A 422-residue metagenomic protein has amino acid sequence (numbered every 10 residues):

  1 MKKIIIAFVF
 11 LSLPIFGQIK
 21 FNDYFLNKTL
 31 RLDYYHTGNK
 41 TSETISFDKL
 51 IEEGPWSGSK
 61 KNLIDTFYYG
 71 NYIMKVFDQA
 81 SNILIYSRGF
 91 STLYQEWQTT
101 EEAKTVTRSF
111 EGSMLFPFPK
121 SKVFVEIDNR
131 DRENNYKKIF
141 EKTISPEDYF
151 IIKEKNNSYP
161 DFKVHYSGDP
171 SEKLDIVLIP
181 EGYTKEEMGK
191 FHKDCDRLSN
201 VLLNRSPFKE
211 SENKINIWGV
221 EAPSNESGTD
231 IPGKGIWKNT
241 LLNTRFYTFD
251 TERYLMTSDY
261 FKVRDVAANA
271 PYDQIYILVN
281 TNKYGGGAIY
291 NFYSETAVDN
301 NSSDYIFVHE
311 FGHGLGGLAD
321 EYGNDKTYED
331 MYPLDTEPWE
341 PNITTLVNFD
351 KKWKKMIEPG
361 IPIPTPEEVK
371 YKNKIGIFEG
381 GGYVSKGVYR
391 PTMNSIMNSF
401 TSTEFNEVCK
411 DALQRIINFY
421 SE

Functional and structural regions predicted by a protein language model:
K3-L13: Sec-dependent N-terminal signal peptides
I15-G17: Boundary at the C-terminal end of the N-terminal hydrophobic targeting segment
D23-H36, K40-S42, Y322-E422: Replace "(M1/M4/M9/M12/WLM)" with "(e.g., M1/M4/M8/M9/M12/M26/WLM)" and add "not limited to" to clarify scope
Y24-Y149: Beta-strand-enriched, solvent-exposed domains that form extended recognition/catalytic surfaces
M74, S199, D304-E321: Active-site recognition of the HExxH zinc-binding catalytic motif
F150-S206, G219-T229: Fold-level signature of zinc-dependent metallopeptidase catalytic domains
M188-F191, G286-E310: Short pre-active-site segment immediately N-terminal to the catalytic Zn-binding motif
K214-Y290: Active-site-proximal segments of metallohydrolase catalytic domains
